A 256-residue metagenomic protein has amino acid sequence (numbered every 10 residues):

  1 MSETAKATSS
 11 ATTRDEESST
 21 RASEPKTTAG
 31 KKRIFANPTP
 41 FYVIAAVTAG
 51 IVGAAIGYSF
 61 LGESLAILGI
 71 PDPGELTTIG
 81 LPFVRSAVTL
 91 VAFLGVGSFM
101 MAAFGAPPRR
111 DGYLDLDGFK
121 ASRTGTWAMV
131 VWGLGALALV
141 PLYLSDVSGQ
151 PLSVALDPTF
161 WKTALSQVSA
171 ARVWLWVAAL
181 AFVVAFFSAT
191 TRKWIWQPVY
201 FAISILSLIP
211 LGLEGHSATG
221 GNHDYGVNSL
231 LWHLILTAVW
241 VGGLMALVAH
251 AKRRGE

Functional and structural regions predicted by a protein language model:
S2-E256: Polytopic transmembrane helical bundles with strong interfacial aromatic enrichment
